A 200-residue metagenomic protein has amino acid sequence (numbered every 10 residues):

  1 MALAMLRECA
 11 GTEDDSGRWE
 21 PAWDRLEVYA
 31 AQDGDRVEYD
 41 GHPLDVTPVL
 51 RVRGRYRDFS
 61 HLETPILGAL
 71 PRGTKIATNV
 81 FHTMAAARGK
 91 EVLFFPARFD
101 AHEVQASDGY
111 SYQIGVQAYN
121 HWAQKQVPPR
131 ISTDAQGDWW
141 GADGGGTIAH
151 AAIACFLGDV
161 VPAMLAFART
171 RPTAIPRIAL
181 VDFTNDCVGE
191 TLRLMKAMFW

Functional and structural regions predicted by a protein language model:
M1-E27: Translation machinery proteins
R25-V37: Short alpha-helix capping/helix-loop boundary micro-motifs
G34-L44, L50-W200: Buried, small/hydrophobic-residue-enriched core segments of structured protein domains
